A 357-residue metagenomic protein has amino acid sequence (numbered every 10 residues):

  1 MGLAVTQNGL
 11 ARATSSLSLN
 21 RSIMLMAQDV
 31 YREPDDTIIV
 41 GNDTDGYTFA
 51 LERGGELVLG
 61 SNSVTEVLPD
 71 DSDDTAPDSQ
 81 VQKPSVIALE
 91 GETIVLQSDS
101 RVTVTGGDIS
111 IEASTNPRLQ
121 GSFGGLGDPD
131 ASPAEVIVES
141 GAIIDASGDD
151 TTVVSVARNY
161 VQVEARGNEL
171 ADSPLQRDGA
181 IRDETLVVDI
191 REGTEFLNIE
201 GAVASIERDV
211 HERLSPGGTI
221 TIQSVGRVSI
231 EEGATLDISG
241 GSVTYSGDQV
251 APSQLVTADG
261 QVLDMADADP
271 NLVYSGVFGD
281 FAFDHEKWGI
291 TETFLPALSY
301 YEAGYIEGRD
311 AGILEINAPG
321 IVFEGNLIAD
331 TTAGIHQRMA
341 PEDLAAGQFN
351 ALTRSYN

Functional and structural regions predicted by a protein language model:
M1-N357: Extracellular and secretory-pathway beta-repeat/beta-biased strand scaffolds
